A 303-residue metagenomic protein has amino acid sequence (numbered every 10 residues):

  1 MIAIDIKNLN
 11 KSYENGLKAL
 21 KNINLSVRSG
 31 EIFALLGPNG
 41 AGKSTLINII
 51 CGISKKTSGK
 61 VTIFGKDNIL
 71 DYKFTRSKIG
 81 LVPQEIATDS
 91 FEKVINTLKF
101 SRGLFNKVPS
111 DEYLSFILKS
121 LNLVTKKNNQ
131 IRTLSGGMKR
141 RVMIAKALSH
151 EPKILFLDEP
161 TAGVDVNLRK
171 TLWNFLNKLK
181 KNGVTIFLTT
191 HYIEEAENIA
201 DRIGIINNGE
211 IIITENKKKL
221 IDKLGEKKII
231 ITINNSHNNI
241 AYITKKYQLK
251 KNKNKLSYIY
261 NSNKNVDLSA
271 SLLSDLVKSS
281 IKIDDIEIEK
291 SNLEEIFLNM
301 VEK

Functional and structural regions predicted by a protein language model:
M1-I6, N10-N22, Y72: A short, flexible loop at the N-terminus of ABC-type nucleotide-binding domains that lies
G59-L70, F74-T75: Conserved ABC transporter NBD signature motif
K99, G103, P109-K126: Conserved ABC ATPase "signature" region
E151: Conserved catalytic motifs of ABC-family nucleotide-binding domains
L155-D158: Catalytic Walker B motif of ABC-type/P-loop ATPase nucleotide-binding domains
W173-N261: ABC transporter nucleotide-binding domain
K228-K303: Short, charged/small-residue-rich alpha-helical element at the C-terminal edge of ABC transporter nucleotide-binding
